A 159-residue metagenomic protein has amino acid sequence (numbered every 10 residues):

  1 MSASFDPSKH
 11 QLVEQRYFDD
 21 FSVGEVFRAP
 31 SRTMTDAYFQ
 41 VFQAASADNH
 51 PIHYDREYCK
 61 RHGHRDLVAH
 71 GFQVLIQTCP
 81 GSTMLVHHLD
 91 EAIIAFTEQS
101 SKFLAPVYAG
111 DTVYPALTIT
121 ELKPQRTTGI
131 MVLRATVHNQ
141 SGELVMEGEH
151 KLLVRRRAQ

Functional and structural regions predicted by a protein language model:
M1-S22, F103-Q159: HotDog/MaoC-like acyl-thioester-processing domains
S2-A69, R156: Catalytic strand-loop segment that frames the active site of acyl-thioester-processing enzymes
H10, T35-D36, V74-I76, S82 (+2 more regions): Amphipathic, positively biased hydrophobic alpha-helical segments used for protein targeting and membrane insertion
V23-E25, P30, Y38, D48-H50 (+4 more regions): A generic structural signal for short beta-strands and their flanking turns/coil linkers
A44-D48, P80-H87, Q140: Short, intrinsically disordered, mixed-charge
H62-A69, Q73-T120: Hydrophobic beta-strand-centered segment that forms part of the acyl-chain substrate-binding groove
